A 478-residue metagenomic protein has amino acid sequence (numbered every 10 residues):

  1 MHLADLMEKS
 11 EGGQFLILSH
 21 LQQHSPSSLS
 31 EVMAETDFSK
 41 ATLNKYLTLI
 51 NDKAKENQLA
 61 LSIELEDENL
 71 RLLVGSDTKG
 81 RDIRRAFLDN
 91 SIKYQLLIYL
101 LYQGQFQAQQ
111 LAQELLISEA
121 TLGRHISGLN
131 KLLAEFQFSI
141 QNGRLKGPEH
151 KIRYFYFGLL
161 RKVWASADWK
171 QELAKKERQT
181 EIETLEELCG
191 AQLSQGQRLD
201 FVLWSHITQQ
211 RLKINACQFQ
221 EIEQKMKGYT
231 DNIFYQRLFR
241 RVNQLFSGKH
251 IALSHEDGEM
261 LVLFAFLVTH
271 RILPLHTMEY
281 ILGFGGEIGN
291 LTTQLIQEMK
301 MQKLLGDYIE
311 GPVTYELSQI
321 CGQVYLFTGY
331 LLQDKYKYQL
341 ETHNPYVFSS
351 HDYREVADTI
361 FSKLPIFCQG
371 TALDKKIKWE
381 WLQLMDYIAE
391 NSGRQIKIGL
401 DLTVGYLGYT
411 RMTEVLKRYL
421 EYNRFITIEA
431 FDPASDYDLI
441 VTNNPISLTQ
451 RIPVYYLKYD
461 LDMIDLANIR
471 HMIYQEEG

Functional and structural regions predicted by a protein language model:
M1-G478: A cross-family "folded-core" feature that marks the main globular domain of proteins
